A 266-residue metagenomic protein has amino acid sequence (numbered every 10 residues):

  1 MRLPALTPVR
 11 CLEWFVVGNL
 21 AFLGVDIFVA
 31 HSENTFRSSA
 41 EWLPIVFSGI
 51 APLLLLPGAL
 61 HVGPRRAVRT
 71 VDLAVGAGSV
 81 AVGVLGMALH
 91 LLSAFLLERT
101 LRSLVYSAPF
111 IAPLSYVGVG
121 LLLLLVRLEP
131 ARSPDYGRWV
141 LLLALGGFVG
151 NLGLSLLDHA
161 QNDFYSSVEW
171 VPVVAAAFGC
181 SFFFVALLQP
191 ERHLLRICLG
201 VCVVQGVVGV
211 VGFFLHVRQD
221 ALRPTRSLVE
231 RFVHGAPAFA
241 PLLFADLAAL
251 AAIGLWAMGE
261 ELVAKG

Functional and structural regions predicted by a protein language model:
R2-L6, T35, H61-V71, L128-G137 (+1 more regions): Membrane-interface helix-boundary motifs at transmembrane edges
L6, T100-S115, V229-D246: Short aromatic-rich membrane-water interface segments that cap or initiate transmembrane helices in multi-pass membrane
V25-E33, L60-G63, A88-R99, G153-N162 (+1 more regions): Juxtamembrane "helix-exit" motif on the non-cytosolic side of transmembrane helices
V29-I50, L104-I111, D158-A176: Transmembrane alpha-helix entry/boundary detector in multi-pass membrane proteins
R37-W42, V82-A108, L215-L228: Membrane-interface helix-loop-helix modules in multi-pass inner-membrane proteins
V46-G58, F110-R127, V174-V185, A238-M258: Hydrophobic cores of alpha-helical transmembrane segments in multi-pass inner/ER membrane proteins, independent
R65-G78, V82, L89-G137: Membrane-interface helix-loop-helix junctions at boundaries between adjacent transmembrane segments
T70-L85, R138-V149, I197-G212: Transmembrane alpha-helical segments of multi-pass membrane proteins
